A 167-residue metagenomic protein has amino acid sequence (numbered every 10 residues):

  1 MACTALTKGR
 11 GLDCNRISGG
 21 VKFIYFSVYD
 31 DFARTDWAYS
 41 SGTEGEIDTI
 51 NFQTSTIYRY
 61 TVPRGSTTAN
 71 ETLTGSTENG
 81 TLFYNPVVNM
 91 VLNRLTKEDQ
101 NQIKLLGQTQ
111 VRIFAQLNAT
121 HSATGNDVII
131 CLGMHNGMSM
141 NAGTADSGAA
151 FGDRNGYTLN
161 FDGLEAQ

Functional and structural regions predicted by a protein language model:
M1-R10: N-terminal export/ancillary region detector
C3, R64-M140, A149-R154, E165-Q167: Extracellular/virion structural assembly segments
R10-N89, G137-G152: Solvent-exposed edge beta-strands and adjacent loop segments that serve as assembly or binding interfaces
